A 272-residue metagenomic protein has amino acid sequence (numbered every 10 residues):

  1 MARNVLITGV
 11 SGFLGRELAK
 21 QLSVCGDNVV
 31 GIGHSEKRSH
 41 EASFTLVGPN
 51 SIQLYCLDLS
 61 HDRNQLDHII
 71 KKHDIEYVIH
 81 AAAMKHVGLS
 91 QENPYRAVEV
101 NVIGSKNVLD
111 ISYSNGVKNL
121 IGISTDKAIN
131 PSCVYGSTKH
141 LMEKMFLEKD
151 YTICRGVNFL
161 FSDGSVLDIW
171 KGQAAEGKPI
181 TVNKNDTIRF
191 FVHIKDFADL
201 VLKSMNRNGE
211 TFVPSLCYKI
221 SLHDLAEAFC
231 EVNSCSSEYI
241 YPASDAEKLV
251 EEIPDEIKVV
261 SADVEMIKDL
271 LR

Functional and structural regions predicted by a protein language model:
I7-L22: N-terminal Rossmann NAD(P)H-binding glycine-rich loop of SDR-like oxidoreductase domains
D27-R38: Conserved glycine-rich Rossmann-like NAD(P)H-binding loop of the short-chain dehydrogenase/reductase
A42-N50: Short, conserved SAM-binding/catalytic segment of Class I S-adenosyl-L-methionine-dependent methyltransferases
C56-Y77: Conserved Rossmann-fold cofactor-binding substructure of NAD(P)-dependent oxidoreductases
H80, M84-H140, Y151-C154: Conserved Rossmann-fold NAD(P)-dependent oxidoreductase catalytic core, especially the SDR/UDP-sugar
S132-G136, H140-N208, Y218, A226-V232: NAD(P)-dependent short-chain dehydrogenase/reductase
S204-D255, V259, D263: Mid/C-terminal beta-alpha module of Rossmann-like enzyme folds, strongest in SDR-family dehydrogenases/epimerases
